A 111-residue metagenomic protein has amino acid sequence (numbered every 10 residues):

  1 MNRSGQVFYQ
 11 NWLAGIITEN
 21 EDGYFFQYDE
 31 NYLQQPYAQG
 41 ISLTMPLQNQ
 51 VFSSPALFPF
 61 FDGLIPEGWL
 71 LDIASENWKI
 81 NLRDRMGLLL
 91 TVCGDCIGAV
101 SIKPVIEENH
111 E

Functional and structural regions predicted by a protein language model:
M1-E111: Phosphate/dinucleotide-binding and metal-coordinating scaffold of catalytic cores in nucleotide-dependent enzymes
